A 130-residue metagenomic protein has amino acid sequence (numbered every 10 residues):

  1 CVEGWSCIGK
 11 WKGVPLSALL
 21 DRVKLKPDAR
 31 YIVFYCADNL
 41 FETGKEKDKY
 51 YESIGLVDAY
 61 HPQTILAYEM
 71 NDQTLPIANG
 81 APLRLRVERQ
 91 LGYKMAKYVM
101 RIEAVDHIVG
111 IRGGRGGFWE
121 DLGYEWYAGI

Functional and structural regions predicted by a protein language model:
C1-I130: Structured, non-membrane catalytic/scaffold regions adjacent to prosthetic-group chemistry
